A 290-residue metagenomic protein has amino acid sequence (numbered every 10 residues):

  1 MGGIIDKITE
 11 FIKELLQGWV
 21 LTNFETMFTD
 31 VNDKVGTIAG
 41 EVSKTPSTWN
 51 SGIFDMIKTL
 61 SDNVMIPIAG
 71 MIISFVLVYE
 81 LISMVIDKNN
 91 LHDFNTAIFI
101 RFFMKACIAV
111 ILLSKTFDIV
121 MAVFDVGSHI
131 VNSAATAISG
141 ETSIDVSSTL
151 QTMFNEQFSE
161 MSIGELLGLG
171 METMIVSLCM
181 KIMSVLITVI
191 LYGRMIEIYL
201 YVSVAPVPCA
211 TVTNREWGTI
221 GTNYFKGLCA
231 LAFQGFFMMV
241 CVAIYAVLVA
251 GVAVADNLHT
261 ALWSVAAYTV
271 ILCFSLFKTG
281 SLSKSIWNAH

Functional and structural regions predicted by a protein language model:
M1-I72: Binding/recognition "hotspot" determinant
I8-V20, F94-L112, G221-A230: Alpha-helical transmembrane segments and their helix-start/interface "positive-inside/aromatic belt" motifs in integral
L16, V20, V31, A106-V204 (+2 more regions): Non-cytosolic segments of integral membrane proteins
V35-M65, V85, N89, L113-I144: Internal transmembrane helix-loop-helix hairpins in multi-pass membrane proteins, together with their boundary/packing
G70, S74-I86, M238-A253: Juxtamembrane "helix exit" motif at the C-terminal ends of alpha-helical transmembrane segments in multi-pass membrane
I72-V110, V204-G218: Hydrophobic transmembrane alpha-helix segments characteristic of membrane transport and insertion machinery
C209-K226, V254-A255, K284-A289: Alpha-helical transmembrane segments
G227-M239: Alpha-helical transmembrane segments of multi-pass membrane proteins
